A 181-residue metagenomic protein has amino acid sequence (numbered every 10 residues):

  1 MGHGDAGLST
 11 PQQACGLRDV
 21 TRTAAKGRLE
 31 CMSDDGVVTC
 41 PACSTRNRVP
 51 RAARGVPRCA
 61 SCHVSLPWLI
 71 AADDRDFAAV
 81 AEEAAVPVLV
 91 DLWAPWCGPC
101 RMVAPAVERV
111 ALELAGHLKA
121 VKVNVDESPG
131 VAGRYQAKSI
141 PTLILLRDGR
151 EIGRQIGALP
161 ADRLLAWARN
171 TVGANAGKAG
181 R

Functional and structural regions predicted by a protein language model:
C40-C43, C59-C62: Short cysteine-rich clusters marking metal-coordination/redox-active sites
N47, S65-L66, A104: Cys/His-rich microdomains that often coordinate metals
V49-P57: Short linker/helix segments within small regulatory modules
I70-P87: A short beta-strand-turn-helix
A72, V107-A111, A115-G130: Thiol-based oxidoreductase modules, predominantly thioredoxin-like and allied folds used for disulfide exchange
A85-V86, L92-W96, S139: Short pre-active-site segment immediately N-terminal to redox-active cysteine/selenocysteine motifs in thiol-based
L92-A106: Conserved redox-active cysteine motifs that mediate thiol-disulfide chemistry, especially di-cysteine Cys-X(1-2)-Cys
S139, I144-A179: Non-catalytic, surface beta->alpha helical segment in thiol-disulfide oxidoreductase systems
